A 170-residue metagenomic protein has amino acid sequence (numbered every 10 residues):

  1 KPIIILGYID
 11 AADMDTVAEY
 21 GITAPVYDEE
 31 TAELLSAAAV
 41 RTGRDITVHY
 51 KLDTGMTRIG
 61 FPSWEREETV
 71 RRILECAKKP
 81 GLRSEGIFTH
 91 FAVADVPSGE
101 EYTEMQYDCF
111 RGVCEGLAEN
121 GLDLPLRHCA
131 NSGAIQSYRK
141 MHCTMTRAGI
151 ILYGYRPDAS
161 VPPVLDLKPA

Functional and structural regions predicted by a protein language model:
K1-I22, V26-E33, S137: N-terminal active-site wall of soluble small-molecule enzyme domains
L6, Y27, K51, A148-G149: Generic beta-sheet signal
E33, A37-A39, T47, T54-A170: Active-site loop/helix belt of alpha/beta enzymes
